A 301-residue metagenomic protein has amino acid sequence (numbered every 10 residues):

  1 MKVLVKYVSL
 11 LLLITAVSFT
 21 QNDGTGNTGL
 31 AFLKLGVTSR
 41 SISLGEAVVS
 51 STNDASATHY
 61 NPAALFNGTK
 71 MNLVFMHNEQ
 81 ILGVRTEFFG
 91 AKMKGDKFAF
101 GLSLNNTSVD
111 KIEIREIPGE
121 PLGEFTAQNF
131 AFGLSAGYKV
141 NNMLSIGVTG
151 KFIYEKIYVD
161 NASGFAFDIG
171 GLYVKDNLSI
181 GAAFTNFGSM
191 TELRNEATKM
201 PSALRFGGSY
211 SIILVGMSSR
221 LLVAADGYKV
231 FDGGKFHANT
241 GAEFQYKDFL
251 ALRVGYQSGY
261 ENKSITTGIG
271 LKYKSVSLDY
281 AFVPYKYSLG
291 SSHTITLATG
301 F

Functional and structural regions predicted by a protein language model:
M1-A31: Cleavable N-terminal export/targeting peptides
Q21-F301: Subset of outer-membrane beta-barrel
